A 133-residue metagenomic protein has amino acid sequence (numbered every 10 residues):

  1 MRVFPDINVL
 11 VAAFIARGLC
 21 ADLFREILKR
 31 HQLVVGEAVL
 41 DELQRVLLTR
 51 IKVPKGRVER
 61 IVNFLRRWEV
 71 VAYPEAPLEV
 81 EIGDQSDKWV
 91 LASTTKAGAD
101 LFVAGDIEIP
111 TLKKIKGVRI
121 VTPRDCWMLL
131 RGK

Functional and structural regions predicted by a protein language model:
M1-V35: Short, well-structured N-terminal submotif of metal-dependent ribonuclease cores
D6-I7, G36, G105-D106, T122-P123: A secondary-structure boundary/capping signal
A12-F14, V46, L112, L129-L130: Residues that scaffold the ATP/ADP-binding catalytic core of kinase and kinase-like folds
C20-L23, K52, R119-V121: Glycine-rich, phosphate-binding/catalytic loops in enzymes
F24-E81: PIN-domain endoribonuclease scaffold, especially VapC-family toxins
R67-F102, I107: Active-site neighborhoods of divalent-metal-dependent phosphate/nucleic-acid chemistry enzymes
A97, I107-K133: Acidic, PIN/NYN-like endoribonuclease modules and their adjacent C-terminal/linker elements
